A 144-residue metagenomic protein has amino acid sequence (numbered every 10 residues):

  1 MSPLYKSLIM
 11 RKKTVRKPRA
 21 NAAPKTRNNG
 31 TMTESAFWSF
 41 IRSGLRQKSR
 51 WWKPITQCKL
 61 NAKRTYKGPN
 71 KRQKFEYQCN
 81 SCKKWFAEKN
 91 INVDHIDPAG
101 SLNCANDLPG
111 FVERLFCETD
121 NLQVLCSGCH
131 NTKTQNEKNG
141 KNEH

Functional and structural regions predicted by a protein language model:
M1-I9: N-terminal amphipathic/basic-hydrophobic helices that include classical n-h-c signal peptides and signal-anchor
R11-K13: Short, intrinsically disordered N-terminal pre-domain segments
V15-S81, P109-D120: Short, charged surface segments at domain edges that flank catalytic/cofactor-binding sites
N61, A99, T134: Alpha-helical and His/Cys-centered functional microenvironments
Q78, N92, L125: The −1 position to Zn-ligating cysteines in a subset of zinc-ribbon hairpins
K84-L122: Histidine-centered nuclease catalytic patch
F116-H144: Short Cys/His-centered divalent metal-binding micro-motifs
